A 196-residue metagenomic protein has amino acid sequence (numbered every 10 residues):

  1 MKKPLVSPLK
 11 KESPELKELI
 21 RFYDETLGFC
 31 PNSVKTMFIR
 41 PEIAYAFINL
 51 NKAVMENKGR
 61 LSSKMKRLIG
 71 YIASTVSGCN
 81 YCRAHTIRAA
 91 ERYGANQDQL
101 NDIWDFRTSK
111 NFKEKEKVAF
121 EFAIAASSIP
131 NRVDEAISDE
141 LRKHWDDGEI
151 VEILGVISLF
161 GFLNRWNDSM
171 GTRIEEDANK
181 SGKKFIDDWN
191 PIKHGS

Functional and structural regions predicted by a protein language model:
M1-S196: Hydrophobic alpha-helical segments
